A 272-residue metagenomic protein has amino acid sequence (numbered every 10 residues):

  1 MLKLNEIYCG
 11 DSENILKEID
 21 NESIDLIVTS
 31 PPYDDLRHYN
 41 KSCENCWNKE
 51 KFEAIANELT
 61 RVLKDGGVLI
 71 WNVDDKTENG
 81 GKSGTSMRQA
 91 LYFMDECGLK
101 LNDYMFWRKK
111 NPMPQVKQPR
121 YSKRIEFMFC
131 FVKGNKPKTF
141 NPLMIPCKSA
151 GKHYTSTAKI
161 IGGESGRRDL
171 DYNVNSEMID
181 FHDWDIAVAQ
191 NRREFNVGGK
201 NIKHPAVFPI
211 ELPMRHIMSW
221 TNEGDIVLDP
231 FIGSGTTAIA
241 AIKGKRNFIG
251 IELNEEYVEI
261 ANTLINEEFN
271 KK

Functional and structural regions predicted by a protein language model:
M1-N262, N266-E268: Core catalytic lobe of class I
K271-K272: Short mixed-charge
